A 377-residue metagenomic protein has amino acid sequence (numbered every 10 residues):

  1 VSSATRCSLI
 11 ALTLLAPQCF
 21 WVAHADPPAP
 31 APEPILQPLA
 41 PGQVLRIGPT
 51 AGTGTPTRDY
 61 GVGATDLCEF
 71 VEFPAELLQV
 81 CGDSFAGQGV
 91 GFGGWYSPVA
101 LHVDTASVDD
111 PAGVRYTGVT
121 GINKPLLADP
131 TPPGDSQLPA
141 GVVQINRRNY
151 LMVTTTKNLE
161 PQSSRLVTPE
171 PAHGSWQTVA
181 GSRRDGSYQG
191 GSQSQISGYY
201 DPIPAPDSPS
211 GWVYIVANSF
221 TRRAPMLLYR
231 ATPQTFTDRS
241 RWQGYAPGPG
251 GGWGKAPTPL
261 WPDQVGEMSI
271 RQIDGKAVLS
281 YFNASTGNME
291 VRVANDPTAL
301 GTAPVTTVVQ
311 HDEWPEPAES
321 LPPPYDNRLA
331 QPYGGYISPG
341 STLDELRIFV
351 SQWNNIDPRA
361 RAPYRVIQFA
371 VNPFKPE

Functional and structural regions predicted by a protein language model:
V1-D26: Secretory targeting and sorting signals
P30-Y60, F73-P133, Q144-G190, S208-V265 (+3 more regions): Beta-rich carbohydrate-recognition and catalytic domains
G63: Aromatic-acidic/polar surface patches that form glycan- and anion
D66-E69, K124-V143, S192-I203, G266-S269 (+1 more regions): Beta-propeller and closely related beta-sheet repeat lectin domains
T302-A303, Q331-G335: Catalytic cores of extracellular degradative/oxidative enzymes
E345-R347: Substrate-binding cleft of secreted/luminal carbohydrate-active enzymes
